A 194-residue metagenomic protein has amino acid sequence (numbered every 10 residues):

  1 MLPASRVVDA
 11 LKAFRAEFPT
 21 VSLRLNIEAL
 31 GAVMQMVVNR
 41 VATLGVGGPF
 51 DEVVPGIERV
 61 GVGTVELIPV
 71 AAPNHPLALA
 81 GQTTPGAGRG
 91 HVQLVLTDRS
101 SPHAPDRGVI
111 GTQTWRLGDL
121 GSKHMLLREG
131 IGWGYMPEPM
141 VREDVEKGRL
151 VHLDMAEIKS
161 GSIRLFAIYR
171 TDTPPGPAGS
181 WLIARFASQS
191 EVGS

Functional and structural regions predicted by a protein language model:
M1, F50, T97-R99, T171: Structural motif
M1-V53: Central regulatory/effector-binding core of bacterial HTH transcription factors
L2-S5, G31-A32, G121, M140 (+1 more regions): Short alpha-helical
V21-L23, L67, L165: Conserved beta-strand core positions
A29, A156-E157, T171: Structured beta->alpha junctions
E52, G56-I131, M136-G161, S180 (+1 more regions): C-terminal regulatory
V70-N74, R164-P175: A bilobed periplasmic-binding-protein/Venus flytrap-type ligand-binding module shared by bacterial periplasmic
